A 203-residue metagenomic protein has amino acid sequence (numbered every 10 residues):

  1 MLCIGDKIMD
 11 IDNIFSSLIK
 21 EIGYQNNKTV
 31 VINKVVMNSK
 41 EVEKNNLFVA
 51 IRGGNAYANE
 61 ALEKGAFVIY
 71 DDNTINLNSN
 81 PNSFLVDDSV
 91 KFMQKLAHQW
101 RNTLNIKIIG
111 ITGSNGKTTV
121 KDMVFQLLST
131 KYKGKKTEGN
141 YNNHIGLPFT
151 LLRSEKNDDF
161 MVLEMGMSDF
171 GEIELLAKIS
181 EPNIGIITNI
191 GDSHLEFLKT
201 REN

Functional and structural regions predicted by a protein language model:
L2-K95: N-terminal leader/targeting and accessory segments in enzymes
K91-N203: Phosphate-binding loop of NTP-binding sites
